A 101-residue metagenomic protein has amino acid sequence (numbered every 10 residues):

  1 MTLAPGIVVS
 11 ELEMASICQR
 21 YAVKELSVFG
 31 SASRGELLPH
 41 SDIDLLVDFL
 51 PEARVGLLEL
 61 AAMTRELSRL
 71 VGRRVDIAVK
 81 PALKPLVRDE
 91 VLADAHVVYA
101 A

Functional and structural regions predicted by a protein language model:
M1-E25, S33-P39, L50-A101: Catalytic core of pol beta-like nucleotidyltransferases
V28: Conserved histidines in hydrophobic membrane contexts and catalytic metal-binding motifs
P39-L45: A short, structured beta-strand/loop element
